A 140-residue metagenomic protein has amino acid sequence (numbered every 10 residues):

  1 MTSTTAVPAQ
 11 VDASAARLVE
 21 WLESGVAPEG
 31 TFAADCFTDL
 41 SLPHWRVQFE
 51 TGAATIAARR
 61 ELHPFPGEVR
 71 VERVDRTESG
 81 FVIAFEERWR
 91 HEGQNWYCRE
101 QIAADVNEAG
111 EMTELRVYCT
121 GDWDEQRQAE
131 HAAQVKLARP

Functional and structural regions predicted by a protein language model:
M1-T31, A133-P140: Short, low-complexity N-terminal intrinsically disordered segments enriched in polar/charged residues
T2-A6, A57-P140: A beta-strand edge to alpha-helix "cap/lid" segment located at domain peripheries
A13-S14, V26-G80: A solvent-exposed, acidic/Ser-Thr-rich amphipathic alpha-helical stretch
R17-E23, F32, T38-D39, A104-V106 (+1 more regions): Broad hydrophobic/π-residue packing in well-ordered secondary structure
